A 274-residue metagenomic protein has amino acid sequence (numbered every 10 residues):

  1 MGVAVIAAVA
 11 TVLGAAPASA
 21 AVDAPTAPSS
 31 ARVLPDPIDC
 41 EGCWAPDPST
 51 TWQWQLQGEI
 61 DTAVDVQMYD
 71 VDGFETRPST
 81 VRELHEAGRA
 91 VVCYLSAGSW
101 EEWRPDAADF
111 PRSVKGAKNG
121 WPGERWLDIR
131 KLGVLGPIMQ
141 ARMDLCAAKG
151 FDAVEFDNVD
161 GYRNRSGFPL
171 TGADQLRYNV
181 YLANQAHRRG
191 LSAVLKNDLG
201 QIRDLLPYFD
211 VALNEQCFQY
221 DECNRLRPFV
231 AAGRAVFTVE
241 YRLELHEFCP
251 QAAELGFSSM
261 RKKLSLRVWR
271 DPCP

Functional and structural regions predicted by a protein language model:
M1-D23: Secretory targeting and sorting signals
A20-R32: Polybasic, low-complexity, intrinsically disordered segments
S29-P274: Glycan-processing catalytic domains of CAZymes
